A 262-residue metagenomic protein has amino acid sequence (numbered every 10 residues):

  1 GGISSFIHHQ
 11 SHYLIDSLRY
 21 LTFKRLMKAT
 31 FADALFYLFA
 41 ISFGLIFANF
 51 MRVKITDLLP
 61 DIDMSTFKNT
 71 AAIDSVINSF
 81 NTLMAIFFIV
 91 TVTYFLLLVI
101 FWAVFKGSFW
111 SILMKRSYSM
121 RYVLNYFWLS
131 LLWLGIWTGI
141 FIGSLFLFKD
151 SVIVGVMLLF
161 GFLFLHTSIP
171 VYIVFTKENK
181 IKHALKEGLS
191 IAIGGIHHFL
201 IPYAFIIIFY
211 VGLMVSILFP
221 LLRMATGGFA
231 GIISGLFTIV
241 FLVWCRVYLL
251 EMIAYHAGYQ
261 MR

Functional and structural regions predicted by a protein language model:
G2-F39, M120-I142, L165-M214, E251 (+1 more regions): Interfacial aromatic "cap" segments that immediately flank transmembrane helices in multipass membrane proteins
L21, R25, S75, S79-L83 (+13 more regions): Membrane-helix interfacial "entry" motifs
T22, F47-V76, R121-I153: Long, highly hydrophobic alpha-helical transmembrane signal-anchor segments
K28-F105: Short, small/hydrophobic-residue-rich motifs at membrane-helix boundaries and re-entrant hairpins of integral membrane
A40-T56, I142-L145, G212-M224: Juxtamembrane "helix exit" motif at the C-terminal ends of alpha-helical transmembrane segments in multi-pass membrane
M84-I112, W133, W137-H183, M224-M261: Selective recognition of hydrophobic, aromatic-rich stretches within alpha-helical transmembrane segments of polytopic
P202-I207, F219-L222, L242: Signal peptide-directed secreted proteins
